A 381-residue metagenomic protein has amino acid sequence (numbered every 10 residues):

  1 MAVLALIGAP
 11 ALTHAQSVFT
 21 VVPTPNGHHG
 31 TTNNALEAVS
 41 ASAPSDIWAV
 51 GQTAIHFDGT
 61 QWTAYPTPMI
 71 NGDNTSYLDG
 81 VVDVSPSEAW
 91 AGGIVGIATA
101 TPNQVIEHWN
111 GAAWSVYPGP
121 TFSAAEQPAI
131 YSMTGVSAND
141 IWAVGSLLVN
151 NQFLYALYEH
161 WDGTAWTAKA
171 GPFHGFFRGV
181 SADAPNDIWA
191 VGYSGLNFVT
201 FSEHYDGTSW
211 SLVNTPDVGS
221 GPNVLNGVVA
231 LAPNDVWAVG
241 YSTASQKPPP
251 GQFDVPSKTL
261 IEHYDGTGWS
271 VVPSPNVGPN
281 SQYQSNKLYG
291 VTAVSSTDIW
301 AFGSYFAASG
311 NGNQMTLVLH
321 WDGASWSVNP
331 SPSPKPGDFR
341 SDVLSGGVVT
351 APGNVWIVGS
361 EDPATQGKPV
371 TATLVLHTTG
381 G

Functional and structural regions predicted by a protein language model:
M1-A9: Bacterial N-terminal signal peptides
H14-G381: Residue-level hotspots at or immediately adjacent to binding/recognition sites across diverse folds
